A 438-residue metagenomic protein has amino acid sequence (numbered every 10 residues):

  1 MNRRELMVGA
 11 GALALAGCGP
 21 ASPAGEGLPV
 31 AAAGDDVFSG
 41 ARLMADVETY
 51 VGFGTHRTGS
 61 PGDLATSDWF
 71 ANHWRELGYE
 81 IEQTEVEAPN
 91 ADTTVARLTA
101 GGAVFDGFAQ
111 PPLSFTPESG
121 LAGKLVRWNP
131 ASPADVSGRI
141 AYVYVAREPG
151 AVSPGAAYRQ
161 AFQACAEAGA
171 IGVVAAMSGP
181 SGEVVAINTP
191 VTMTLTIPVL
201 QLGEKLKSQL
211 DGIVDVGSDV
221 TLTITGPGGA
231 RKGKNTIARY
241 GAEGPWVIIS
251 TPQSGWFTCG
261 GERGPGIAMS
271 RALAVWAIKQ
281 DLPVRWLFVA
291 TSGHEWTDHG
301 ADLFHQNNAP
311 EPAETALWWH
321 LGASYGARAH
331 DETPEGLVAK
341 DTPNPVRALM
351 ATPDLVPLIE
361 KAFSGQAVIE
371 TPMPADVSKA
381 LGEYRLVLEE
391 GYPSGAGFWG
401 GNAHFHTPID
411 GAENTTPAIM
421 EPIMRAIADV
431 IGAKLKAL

Functional and structural regions predicted by a protein language model:
E5-P23: N-terminal export signals
P29-P61, L77, T84-V86, E183-T192 (+3 more regions): N-terminal capping segment at the start of a domain
A31-V37, G52-P61, R147-A156, Q160-A161 (+5 more regions): Second-shell loop/turn segments in exported
D36-G40, A45-I140, Y144-G150: Noncatalytic luminal/extracellular "stalk/propeptide" segments of secretory-pathway proteins
G40-G62, A71-E80, I140-E148, V152-S153 (+2 more regions): Catalytic-core environment of secreted peptidases
G107-P133, N188-G261, A272-K279, P283-W286: Soluble metallo-hydrolase cores and metallopeptidase-like ectodomains found primarily in the secretory/periplasmic
E243, T291-A396: Metal-dependent peptidase/peptidase-like ectodomains
W286, G401-L438: His/Asp/Glu-rich mid-to-C-terminal helical/loop segments that flank catalytic regions of hydrolases
